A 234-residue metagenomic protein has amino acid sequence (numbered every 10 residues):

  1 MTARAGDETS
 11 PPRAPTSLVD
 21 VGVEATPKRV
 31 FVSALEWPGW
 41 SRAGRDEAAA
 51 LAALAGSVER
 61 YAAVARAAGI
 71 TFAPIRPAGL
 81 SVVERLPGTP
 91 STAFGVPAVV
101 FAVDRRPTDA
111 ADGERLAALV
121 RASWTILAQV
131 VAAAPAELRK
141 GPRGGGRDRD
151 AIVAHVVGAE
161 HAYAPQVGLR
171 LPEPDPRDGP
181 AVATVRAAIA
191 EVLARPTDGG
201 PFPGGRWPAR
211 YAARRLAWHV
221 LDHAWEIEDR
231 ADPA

Functional and structural regions predicted by a protein language model:
M1-S33: N-terminal segment of the canonical double-stranded RNA-binding domain
D7-A14, E59-D112: Short, charged, surface-exposed hinge/linker loops at domain edges that act as mobile lids or interdomain connectors
V21, K28-E47, L51-A68, A117 (+3 more regions): Short, contiguous alpha-helical
G113-V120: Short acidic-aromatic active-site loops that bind/stabilize oxyanions
A122-V130, T184-E191: Amphipathic alpha-helical packing segments from all-alpha helical-bundle domains
P180-P203, W207: Catalytic cores of extracellular degradative/oxidative enzymes
